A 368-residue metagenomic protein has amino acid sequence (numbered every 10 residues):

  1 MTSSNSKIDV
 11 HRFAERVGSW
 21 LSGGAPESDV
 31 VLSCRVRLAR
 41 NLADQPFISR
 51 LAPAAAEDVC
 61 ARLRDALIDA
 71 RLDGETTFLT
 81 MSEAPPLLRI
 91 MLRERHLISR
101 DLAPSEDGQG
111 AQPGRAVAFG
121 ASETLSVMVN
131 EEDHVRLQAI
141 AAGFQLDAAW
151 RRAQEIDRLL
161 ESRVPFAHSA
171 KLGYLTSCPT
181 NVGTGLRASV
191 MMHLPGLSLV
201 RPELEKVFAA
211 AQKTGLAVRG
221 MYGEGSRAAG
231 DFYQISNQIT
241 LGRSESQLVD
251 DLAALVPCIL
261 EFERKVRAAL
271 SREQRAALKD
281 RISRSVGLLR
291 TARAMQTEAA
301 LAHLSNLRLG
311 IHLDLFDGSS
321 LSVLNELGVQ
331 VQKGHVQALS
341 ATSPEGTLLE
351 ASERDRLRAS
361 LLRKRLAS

Functional and structural regions predicted by a protein language model:
M1-K171, L186, S198-S368: Long, Pro/Ser/Thr-rich low-complexity/intrinsically disordered regulatory tracts in eukaryotic proteins
G173-V190: Conserved phosphate/anionic-ligand binding catalytic regions in large, soluble enzymes, centered on
H193-G196: Structural signature of FAD isoalloxazine-binding scaffolds in flavoprotein oxidoreductases
